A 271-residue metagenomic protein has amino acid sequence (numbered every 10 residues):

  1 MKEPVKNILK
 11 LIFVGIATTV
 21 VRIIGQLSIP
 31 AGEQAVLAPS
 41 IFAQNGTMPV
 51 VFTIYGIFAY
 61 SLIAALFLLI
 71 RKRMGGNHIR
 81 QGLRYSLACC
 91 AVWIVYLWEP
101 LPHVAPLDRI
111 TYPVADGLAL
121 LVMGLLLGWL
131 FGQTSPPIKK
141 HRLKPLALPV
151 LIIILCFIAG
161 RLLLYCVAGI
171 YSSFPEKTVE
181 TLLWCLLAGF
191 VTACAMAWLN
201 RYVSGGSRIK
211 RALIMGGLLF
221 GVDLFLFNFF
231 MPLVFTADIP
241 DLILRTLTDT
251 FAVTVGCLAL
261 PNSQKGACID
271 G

Functional and structural regions predicted by a protein language model:
M1-G271: Juxtamembrane/disordered regions of integral membrane proteins
